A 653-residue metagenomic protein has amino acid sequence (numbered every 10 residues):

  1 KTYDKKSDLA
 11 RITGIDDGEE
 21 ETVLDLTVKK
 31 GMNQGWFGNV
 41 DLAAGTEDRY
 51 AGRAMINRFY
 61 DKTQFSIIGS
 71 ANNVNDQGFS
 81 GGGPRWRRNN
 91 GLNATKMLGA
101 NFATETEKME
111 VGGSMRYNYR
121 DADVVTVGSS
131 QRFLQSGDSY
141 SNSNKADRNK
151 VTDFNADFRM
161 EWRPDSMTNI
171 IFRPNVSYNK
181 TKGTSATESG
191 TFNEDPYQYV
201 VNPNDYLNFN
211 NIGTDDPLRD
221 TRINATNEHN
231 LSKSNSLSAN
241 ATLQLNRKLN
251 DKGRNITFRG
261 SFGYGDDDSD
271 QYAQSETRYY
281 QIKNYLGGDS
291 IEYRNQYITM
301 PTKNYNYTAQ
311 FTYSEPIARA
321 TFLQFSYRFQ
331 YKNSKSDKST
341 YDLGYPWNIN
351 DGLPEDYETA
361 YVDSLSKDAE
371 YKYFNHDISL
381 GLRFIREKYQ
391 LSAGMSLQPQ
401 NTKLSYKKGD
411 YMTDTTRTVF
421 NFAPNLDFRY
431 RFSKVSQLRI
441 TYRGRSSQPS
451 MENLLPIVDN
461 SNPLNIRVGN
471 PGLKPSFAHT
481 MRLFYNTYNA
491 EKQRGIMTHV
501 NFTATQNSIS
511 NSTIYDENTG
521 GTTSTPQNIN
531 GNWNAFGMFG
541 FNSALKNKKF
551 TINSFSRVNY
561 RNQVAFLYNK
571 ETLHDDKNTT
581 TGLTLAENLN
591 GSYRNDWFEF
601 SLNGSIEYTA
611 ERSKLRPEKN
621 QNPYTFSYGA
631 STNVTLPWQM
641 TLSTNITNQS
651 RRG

Functional and structural regions predicted by a protein language model:
D4-D48, T63-G653: Primarily recognizes Gram-negative and organellar outer-membrane beta-barrels
Y60: Short, basic interhelical loop/turn and adjoining N-cap of the next helix at nucleic-acid- or acidic-partner-contacting
